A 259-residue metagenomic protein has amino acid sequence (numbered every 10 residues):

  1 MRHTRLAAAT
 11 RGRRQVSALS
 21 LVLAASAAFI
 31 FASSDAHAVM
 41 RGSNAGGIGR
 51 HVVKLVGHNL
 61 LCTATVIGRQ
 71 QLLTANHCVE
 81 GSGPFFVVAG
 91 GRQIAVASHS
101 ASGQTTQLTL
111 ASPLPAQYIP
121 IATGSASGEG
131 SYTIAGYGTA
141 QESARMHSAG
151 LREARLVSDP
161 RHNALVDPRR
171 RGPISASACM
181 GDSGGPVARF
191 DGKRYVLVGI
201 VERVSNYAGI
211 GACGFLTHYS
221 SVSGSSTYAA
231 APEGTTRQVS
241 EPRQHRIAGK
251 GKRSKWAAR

Functional and structural regions predicted by a protein language model:
M1-A38: Secretory targeting and sorting signals
A28-G49, P84, S240: C-terminal region of N-terminal signal peptides and the immediate post-cleavage residues of exported proteins
R50-R69, A95: A conserved glycine-rich beta-strand in the N-terminal activation segment of trypsin-fold
V53-L55, G83-G91, E129-G136: Short conserved beta-strand and strand-loop elements enriched in small hydrophobics with frequent Asp/Gly
C62-T63, S183-P186: Beta-propeller and closely related beta-sheet repeat lectin domains
V66-L72, V187-R259: C-terminal subregion of chymotrypsin/trypsin-like serine protease catalytic domains
G68-R69, L73-G103: Catalytic-histidine neighborhood of serine endopeptidases, predominantly the chymotrypsin-like S1/PA family
S102-A176, D191, V201-N206, C213-A229: Chymotrypsin/trypsin-fold serine protease catalytic domain
